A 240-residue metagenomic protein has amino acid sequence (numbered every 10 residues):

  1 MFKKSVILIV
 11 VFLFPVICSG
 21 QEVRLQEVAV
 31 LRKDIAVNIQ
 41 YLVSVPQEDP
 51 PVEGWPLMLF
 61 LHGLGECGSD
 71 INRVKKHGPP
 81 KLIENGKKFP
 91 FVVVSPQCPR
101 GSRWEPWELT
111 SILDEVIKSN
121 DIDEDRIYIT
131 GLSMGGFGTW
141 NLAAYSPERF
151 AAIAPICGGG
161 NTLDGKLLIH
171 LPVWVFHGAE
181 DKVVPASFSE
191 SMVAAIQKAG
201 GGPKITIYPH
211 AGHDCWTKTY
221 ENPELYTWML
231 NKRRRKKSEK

Functional and structural regions predicted by a protein language model:
F2-I17: Sec-dependent N-terminal signal peptides
C18-L57, F91, T130-L132, F137 (+6 more regions): A domain-start/cap signature at the N-terminus of enzymes
Q47-E53, G101-M134, P147: Gly/Ser-rich "nucleophile elbow"/oxyanion-hole loop immediately N-terminal to the catalytic nucleophile in hydrolases
L57, L61-T110: Active-site machinery of serine-nucleophile hydrolases
F89-F91, L168-V173: Short, proline-enriched alpha-helix->beta-strand connector loops that line the catalytic pocket of alpha/beta-hydrolase
I117-S119, D125-I169: Primarily recognizes the serine-hydrolase "nucleophile elbow" in alpha/beta-hydrolase and SGNH/GDSL folds
P172-K240: C-terminal catalytic histidine-bearing segment of alpha/beta-hydrolase fold enzymes
